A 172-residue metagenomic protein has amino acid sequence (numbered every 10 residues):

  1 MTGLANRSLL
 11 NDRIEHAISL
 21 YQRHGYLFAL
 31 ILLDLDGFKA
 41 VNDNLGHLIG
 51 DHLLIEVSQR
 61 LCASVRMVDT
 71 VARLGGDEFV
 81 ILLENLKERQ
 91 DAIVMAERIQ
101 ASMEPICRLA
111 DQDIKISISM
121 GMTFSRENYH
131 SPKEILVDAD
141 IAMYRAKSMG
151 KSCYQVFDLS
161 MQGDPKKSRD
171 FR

Functional and structural regions predicted by a protein language model:
G3-A29, D36-R66, A72-G76, V80-I81 (+3 more regions): Conserved long alpha-helical elements within nucleotide-processing catalytic cores of c-di-GMP signaling and class III
R23-L30, V68, D111-S117, K151-S152: Short secondary-structure junction motifs
L30, F79, I118-M122: A structural signal for short, well-ordered beta-strand segments
V71, V94, R98-S102, Q112-D113 (+3 more regions): Cyclic nucleotide signaling catalytic output domains
L82-L83, F124: A structural signal for hydrophobic residues in beta-strands of small regulatory alpha/beta folds
N85-L86, S160: Two-component histidine kinase transmitter core
L86-K87, E127: Conserved phosphotransfer active-site motifs of two-component signaling proteins, especially the receiver
